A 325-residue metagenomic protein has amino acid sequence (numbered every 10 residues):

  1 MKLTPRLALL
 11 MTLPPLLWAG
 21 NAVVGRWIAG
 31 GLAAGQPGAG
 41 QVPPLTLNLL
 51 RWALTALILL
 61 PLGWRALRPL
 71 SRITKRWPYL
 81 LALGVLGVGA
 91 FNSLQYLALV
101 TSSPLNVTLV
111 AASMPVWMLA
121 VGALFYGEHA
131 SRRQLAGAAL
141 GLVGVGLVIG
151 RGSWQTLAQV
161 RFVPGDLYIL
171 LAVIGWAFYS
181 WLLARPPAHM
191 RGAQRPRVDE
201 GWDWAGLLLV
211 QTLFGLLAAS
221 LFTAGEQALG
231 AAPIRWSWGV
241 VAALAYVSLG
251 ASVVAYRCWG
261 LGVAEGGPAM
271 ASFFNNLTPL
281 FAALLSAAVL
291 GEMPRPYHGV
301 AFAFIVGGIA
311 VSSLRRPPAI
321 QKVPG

Functional and structural regions predicted by a protein language model:
M1-L13, S113-I174, Y297, A303-G325: Juxtamembrane helix-loop boundary signature in multi-pass membrane transporters
M1-L49, T156-V198, L217, L221 (+1 more regions): Glycine-/small-residue-enriched transmembrane alpha-helix faces in small-molecule transporters and effluxers
L3-A8, G40-L45, L49, R72-P78 (+3 more regions): Juxtamembrane helix-entry segments on the extracytoplasmic side of multipass membrane proteins
L17, N21-V24, L60-N106, V110-A111 (+3 more regions): Specific transmembrane alpha-helical segments of multi-pass solute transporters/efflux pumps, especially DMT/EamA
V24-W27, G31, L54-T74, L142-Q159 (+3 more regions): Membrane-interface helix-cap regions at the ends of transmembrane helices in multi-pass membrane proteins
I28, L47, R51, A98 (+7 more regions): Hydrophobic/aromatic residues within transmembrane alpha-helices of multi-pass small-molecule transporters
G31-A90, W117, I174-L182, L208-Q227 (+2 more regions): Transmembrane alpha-helices of multi-pass small-molecule transport proteins
L50, V88, N92-S93, L105-M114 (+2 more regions): Helix-helix packing/entry segments at the starts of transmembrane helices
